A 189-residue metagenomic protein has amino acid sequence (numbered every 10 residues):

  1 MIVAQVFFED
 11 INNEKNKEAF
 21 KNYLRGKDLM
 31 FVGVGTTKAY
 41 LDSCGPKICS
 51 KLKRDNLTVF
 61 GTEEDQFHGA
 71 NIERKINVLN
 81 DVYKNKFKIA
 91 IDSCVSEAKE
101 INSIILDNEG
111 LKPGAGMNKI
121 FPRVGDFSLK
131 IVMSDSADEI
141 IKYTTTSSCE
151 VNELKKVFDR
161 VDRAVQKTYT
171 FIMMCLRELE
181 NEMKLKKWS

Functional and structural regions predicted by a protein language model:
M1-S189: N-terminal catalytic or cofactor-binding beta/alpha core of small enzyme domains
